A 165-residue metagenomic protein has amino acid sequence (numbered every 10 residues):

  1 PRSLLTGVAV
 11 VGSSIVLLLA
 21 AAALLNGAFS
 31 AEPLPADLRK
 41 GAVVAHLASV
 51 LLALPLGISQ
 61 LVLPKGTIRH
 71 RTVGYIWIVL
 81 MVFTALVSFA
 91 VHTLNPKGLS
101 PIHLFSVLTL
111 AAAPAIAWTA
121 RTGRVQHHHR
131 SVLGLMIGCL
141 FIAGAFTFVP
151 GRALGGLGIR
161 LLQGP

Functional and structural regions predicted by a protein language model:
P1-P165: Alpha-helical membrane insertion/targeting regions
